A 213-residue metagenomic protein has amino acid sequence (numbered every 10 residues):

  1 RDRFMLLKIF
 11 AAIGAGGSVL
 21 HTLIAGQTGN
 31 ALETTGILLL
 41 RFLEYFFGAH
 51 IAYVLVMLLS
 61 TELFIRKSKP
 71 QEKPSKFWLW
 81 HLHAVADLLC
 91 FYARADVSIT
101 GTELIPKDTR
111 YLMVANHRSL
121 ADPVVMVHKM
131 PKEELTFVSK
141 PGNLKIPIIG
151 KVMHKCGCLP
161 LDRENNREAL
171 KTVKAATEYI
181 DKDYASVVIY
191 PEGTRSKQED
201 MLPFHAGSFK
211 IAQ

Functional and structural regions predicted by a protein language model:
D2-R110: Membrane-anchoring hydrophobic helices of lipid-metabolizing enzymes
F91-Q213: Soluble catalytic domains of membrane acyltransferases
